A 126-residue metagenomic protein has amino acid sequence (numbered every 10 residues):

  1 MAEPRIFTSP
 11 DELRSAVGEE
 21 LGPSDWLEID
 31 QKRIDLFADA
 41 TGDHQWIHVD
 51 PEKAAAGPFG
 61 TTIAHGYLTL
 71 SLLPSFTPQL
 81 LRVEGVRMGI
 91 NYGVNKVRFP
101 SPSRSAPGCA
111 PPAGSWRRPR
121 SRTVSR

Functional and structural regions predicted by a protein language model:
M1-A16, F99-R126: HotDog/MaoC-like acyl-thioester-processing domains
A2-A64, L81: Catalytic strand-loop segment that frames the active site of acyl-thioester-processing enzymes
S9, G18, G66, S75 (+2 more regions): Glycine-centered flexibility motif
D35-A38, L70-P74: Predominant activation on well-ordered alpha-helical scaffold segments within soluble catalytic domains
A55-T61, S71-R117: Hydrophobic beta-strand-centered segment that forms part of the acyl-chain substrate-binding groove
